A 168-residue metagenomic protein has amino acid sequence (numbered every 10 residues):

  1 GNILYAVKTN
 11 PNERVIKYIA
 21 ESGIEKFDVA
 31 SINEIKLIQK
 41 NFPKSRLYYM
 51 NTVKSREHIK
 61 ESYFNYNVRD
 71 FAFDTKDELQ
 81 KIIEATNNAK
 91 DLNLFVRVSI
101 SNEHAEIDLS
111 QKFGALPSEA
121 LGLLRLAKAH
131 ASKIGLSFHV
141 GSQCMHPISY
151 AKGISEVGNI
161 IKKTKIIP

Functional and structural regions predicted by a protein language model:
N2-I167: Active-site-proximal beta-alpha core segment in soluble small-molecule metabolic enzymes
